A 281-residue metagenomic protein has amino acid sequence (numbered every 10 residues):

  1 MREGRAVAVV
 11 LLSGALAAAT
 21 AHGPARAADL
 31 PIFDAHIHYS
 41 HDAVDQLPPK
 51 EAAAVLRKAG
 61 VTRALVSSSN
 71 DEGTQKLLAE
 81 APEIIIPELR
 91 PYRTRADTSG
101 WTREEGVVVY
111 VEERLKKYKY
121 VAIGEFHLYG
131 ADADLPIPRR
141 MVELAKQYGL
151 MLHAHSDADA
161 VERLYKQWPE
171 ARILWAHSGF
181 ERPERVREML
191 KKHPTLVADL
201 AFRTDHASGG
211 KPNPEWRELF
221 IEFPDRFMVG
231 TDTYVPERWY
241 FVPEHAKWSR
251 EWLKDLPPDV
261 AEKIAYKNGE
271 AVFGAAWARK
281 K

Functional and structural regions predicted by a protein language model:
R5, G23-R26, L30-F33, K50-S67 (+3 more regions): Mid-to-C-terminal alpha-helical segments outside catalytic/metal-binding sites
V7-A21: Bacterial N-terminal signal peptides
D29-P31, A35, G60-A64, A81-P87 (+5 more regions): Short, well-ordered coil/turn segments that N-cap beta-strands
P31-D45: Di-metal (Zn2+ and/or Mg2+/Mn2+) metal-binding site signature of metallo-dependent hydrolases with the MBL/beta-CASP
I37, F126, S178, T231-T233: Active-site metal-binding loops of divalent metal-dependent hydrolases
S40-D42, D71-T74, T94-A96, Y129-D132 (+4 more regions): Active-site environment of divalent metal-dependent phosphoester hydrolases
E72-M151, V197, F202-D205: Active-site gating/metal-coordination segments in enzymes
L89, D132-V229, A276-K281: Catalytic pocket-lining loop regions of alpha/beta-barrel enzymes, especially the amidohydrolase/enolase/GH5 lineages
